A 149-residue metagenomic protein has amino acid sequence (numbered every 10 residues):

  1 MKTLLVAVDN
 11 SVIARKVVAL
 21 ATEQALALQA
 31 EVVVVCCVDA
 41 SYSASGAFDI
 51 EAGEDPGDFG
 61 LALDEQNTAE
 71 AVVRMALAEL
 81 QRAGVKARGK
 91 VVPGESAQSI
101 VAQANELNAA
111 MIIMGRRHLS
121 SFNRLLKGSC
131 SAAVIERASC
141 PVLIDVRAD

Functional and structural regions predicted by a protein language model:
K2-D58, V85: Small/aliphatic-rich secondary-structure junction motif
V33, R88, L143: Conserved beta-strand positions in the Rossmann-like core of class I SAM-dependent methyltransferases
C36, G115-R117, V146-R147: Short secondary-structure boundary segments
D49-G53, E106-N108, C130-S131: Short, hinge-like loop/turn segments at secondary-structure boundaries
E54-A71: A short acidic, glycine-rich active-site loop that binds or catalyzes chemistry on phosphate/adenosine moieties
M75-I112, D149: Structural beta-alpha unit
M111-E136: Glycine-rich, Arg-bearing micro-motifs that act as flexible, cationic patches
C140-A148: Short, flexible loop segments at boundaries between secondary-structure elements
